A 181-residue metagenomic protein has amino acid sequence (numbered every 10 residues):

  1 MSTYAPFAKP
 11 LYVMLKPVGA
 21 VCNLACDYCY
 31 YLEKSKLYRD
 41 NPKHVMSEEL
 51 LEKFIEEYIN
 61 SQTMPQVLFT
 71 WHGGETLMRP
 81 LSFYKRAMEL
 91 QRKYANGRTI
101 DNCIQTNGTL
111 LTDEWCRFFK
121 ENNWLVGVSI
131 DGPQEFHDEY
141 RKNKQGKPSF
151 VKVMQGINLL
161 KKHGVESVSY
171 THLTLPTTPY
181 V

Functional and structural regions predicted by a protein language model:
S2-Y4: Long amphipathic N-terminal alpha/beta scaffold segment
F7-E49: Canonical Radical SAM [4Fe-4S] cluster-binding loop centered on the CxxxCxxC motif and its immediate flanking residues
P17, G73-G74, T106: Short glycine-centered, acidic/aromatic-flanked micro-motifs in structured strand/loop junctions that mark active-site
A20, L24, E135, P179: Glycine-centered loop/turn positions within well-structured domains that cap or flank conserved ligand/cofactor-binding
A25, C29, E114, E139-Y140 (+1 more regions): Residues that scaffold the ATP/ADP-binding catalytic core of kinase and kinase-like folds
P42-M46, T76, Q145: Pocket-edge positions in alpha/beta enzyme catalytic cores
I55-T70, R79-L173: Radical SAM/AdoMet-radical enzyme domain recognition
H172-V181: Single conserved hydrophobic/aromatic residue that forms the stacking wall/gate of nucleotide- or nucleobase-binding
